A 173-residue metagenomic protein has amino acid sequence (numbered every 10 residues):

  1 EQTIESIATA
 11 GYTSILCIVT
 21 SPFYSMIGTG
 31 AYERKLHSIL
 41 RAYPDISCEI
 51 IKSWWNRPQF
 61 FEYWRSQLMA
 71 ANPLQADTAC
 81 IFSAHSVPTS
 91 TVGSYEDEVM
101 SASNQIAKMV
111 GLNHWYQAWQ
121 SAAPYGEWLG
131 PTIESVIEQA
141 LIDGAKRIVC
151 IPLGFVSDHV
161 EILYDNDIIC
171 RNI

Functional and structural regions predicted by a protein language model:
E1-I173: Extended amphipathic ligand-handling, pore-lining, and cofactor/metal-binding catalytic surfaces
